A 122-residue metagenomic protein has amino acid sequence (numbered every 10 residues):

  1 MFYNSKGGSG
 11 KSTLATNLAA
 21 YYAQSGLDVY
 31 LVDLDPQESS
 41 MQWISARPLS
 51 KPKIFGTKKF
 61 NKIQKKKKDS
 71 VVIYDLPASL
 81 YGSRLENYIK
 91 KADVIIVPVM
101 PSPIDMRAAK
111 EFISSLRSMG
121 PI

Functional and structural regions predicted by a protein language model:
M1-S9, T16-K90: P-loop/Walker-type NTP enzyme "switch/lid" segment
S12-N17, A109-I113: Short amphipathic alpha-helical segment that frequently serves as the phosphate-/nucleotide-binding helix
V71, P77-I122: Conserved catalytic-core segment of NTP-binding enzymes
